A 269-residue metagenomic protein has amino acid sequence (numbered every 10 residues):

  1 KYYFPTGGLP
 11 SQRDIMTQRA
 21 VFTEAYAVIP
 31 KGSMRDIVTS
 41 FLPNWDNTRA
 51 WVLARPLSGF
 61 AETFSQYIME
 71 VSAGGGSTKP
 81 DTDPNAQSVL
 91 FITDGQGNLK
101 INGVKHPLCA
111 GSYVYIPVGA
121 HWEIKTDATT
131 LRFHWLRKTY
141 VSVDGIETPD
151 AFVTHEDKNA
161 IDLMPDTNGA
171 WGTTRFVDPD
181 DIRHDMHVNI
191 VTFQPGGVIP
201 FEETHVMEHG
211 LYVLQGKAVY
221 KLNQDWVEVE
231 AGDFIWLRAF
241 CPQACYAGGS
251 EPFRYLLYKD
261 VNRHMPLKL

Functional and structural regions predicted by a protein language model:
K1-T63, R137-M186, K268-L269: A short, N-terminal "cap"/entry segment at the start of jelly-roll beta-barrel domains of the cupin/DSBH fold
T48-R55, S65-P84, T174-V177, N189-H205 (+1 more regions): Conserved short histidine dyad/triad with adjacent acidic residue
N85-N98, N102, V206-N223: Glycine- and acidic-residue-biased ligand/ion/polar-headgroup-sensing regions
Q96-N98, H121, T130, G210 (+4 more regions): Structural motif
G103-V118, N223-A239: Short acidic-glycine-tyrosine-enriched beta hairpin
K105, V118-D144, A239-M265: Ligand-binding loop in jelly-roll beta-barrel domains
T154-G210, L214-Y220, V227: Surface-exposed interaction/gating patches
